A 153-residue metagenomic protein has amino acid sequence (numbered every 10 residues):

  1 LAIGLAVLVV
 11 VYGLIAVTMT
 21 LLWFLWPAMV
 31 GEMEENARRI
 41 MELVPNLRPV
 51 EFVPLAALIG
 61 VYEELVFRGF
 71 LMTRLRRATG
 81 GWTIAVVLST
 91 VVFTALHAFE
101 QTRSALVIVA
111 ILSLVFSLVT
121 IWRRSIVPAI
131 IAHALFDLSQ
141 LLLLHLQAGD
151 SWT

Functional and structural regions predicted by a protein language model:
L1-A6, V50-V53, T83-L88, L106-A110 (+1 more regions): Hydrophobic alpha-helical transmembrane segments
L1-I59, R77, D150-T153: Juxtamembrane helix-loop-helix connectors linking adjacent transmembrane helices in multi-pass membrane enzymes
I3-V10, A78-V86, S117, D137-L146: Small-residue-rich segments of transmembrane alpha-helices in multi-pass membrane proteins, especially helix faces
V61-V66, F70-L71, A95, F99 (+2 more regions): Active-site His/Glu-centered metal-binding helix of metallohydrolases
Y62-L88, L118-S125: Membrane-interface helix/loop boundary segments of multi-pass membrane proteins
W82-H97, S113: Small-polar-interrupted transmembrane alpha-helices in polytopic inner-membrane proteins
T94, T102-T153: Functionally important transmembrane alpha-helices
